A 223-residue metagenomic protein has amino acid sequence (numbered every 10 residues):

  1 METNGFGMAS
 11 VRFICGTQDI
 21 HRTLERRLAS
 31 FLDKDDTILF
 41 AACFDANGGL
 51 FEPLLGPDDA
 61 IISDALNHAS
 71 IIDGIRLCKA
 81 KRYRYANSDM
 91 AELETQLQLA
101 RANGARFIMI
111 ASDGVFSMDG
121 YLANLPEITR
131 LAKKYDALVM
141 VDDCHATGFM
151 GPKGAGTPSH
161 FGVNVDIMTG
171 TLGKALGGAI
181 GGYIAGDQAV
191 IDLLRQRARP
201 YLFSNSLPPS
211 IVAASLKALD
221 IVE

Functional and structural regions predicted by a protein language model:
T3-C43: Conserved N-terminal alpha-helix of the aminotransferase class I/II PLP-enzyme fold
M8, I61, R82, V139-M140: Hydrophobic beta-strand scaffold residues
I14-T17, A69, M90-A91, G114-D119 (+2 more regions): Short, small-residue-enriched loops and turns at beta-alpha junctions that line or gate enzyme active sites
L50-A69: Conserved PLP-anchoring active-site segment centered on the Schiff-base-forming lysine
P57, L77-K79, Y135, N164: Short, structured coil segments at secondary-structure junctions
Y83, N87-V141: Active-site phosphate-binding strand-loop segment of PLP-dependent enzymes
I108, Y135-L138, H145, M150-E223: Active-site C-terminal subdomain of aminotransferase-like
